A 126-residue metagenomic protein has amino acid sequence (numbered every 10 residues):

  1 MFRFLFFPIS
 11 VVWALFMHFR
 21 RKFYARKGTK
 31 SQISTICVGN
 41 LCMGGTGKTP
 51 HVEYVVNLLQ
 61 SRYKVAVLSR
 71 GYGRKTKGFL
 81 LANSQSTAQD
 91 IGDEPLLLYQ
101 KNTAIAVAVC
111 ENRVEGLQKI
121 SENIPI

Functional and structural regions predicted by a protein language model:
M1-S34: A transmembrane-helix-recognition feature enriched in membrane-embedded lipid enzymes and envelope glyco-/phospholipid
F6, S10-W13, E53, G92 (+1 more regions): Generic alpha-helical structural signal
V12, T49, L98: Residue-level signal for inorganic ion chemistry
R21-S84: Walker A (P-loop) phosphate-binding motif
S69-I126: P-loop/Walker-type NTP enzyme "switch/lid" segment
